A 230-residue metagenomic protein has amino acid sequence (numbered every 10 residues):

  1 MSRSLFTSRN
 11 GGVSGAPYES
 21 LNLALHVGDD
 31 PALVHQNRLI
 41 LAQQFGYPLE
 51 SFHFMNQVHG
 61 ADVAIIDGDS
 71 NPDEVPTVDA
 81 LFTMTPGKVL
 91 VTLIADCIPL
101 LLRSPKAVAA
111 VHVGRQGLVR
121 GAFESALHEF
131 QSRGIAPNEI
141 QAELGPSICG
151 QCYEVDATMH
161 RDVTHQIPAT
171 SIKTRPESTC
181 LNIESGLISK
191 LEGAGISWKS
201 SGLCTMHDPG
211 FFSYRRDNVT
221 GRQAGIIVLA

Functional and structural regions predicted by a protein language model:
M1-A230: Active-site microenvironment for binding and transforming phosphate-containing groups
